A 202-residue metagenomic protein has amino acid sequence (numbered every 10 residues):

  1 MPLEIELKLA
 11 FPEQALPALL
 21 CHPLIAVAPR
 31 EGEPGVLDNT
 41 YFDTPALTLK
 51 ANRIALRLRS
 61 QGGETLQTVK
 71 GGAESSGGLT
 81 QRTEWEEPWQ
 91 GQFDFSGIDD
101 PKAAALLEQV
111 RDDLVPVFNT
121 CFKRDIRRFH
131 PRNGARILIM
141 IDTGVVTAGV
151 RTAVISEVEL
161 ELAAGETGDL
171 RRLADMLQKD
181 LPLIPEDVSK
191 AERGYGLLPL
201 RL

Functional and structural regions predicted by a protein language model:
M1-L202: Phosphate-end processing signature that detects enzymes handling 5′-triphosphorylated RNA and polyphosphate
